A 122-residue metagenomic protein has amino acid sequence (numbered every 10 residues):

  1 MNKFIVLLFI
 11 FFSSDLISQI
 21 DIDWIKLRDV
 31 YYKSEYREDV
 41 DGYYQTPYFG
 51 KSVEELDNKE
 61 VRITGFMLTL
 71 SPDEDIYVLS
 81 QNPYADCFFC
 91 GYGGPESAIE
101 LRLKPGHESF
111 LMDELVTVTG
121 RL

Functional and structural regions predicted by a protein language model:
M1-L7: Sec-dependent signal peptide recognition, specifically the positively charged N-region followed immediately by
V6, L16-I17: Cleavable N-terminal signal peptides
F9-I10, G65: Short, charged low-complexity linear motifs
F11-D15: N-terminal signal peptide c-region/cleavage motif recognized by signal peptidases
S18-L122: OB-fold and OB-like single-stranded nucleic-acid-recognition modules and their adjacent interaction interfaces
